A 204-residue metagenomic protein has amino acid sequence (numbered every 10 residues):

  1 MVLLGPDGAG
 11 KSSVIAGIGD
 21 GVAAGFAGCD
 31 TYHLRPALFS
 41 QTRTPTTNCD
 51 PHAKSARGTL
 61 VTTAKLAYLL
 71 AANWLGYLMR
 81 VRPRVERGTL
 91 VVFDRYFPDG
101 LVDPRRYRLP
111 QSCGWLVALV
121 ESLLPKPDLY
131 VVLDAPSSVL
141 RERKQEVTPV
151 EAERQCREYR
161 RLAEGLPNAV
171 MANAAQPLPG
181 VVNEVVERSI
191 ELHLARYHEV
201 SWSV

Functional and structural regions predicted by a protein language model:
L3: Hydrophobic anchor at the beta1->P-loop junction of P-loop NTPases
P6: P-loop (Walker A) phosphate-binding loop of NTP-binding proteins
K11: Conserved lysine of the Walker
V14: Hydrophobic positions on the alpha1 helix immediately C-terminal to the Walker A/P-loop
G19-T31: Post-Walker A helix-loop "phosphate-sensing" segment adjacent to the P-loop in P-loop NTPases
H33-W115: ATP-dependent small-molecule kinase phosphotransfer cores that center on conserved nucleotide phosphate-binding segments
R95-R161: A glycine- and Lys/Arg-enriched "phosphate-lid" helix/loop adjacent to the NTP-binding pocket of small-molecule kinases
S138, E142-V204: NTP-dependent small-molecule kinase module
